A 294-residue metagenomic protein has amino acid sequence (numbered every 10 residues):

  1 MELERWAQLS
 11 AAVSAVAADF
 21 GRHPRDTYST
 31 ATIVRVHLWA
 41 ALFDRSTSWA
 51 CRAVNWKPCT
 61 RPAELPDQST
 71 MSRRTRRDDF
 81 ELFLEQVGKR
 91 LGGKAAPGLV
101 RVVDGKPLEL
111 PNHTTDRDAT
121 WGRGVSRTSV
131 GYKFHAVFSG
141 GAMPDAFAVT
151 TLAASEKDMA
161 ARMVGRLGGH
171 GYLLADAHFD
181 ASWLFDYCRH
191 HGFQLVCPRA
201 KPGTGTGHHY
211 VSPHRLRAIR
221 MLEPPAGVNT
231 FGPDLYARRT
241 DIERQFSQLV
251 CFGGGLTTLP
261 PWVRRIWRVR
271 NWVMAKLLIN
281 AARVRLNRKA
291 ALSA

Functional and structural regions predicted by a protein language model:
M1-F43: Basic, short loop/linker segments at the boundary and entry of helix-turn-helix/winged-helix-like folds
P24-R35, W39-L42, S48, R76 (+2 more regions): Polybasic low-complexity intrinsically disordered regions
T47-P62: DNA-recognition alpha helix
R61-D79: Major-groove recognition helix of helix-turn-helix-like DNA-binding domains
L65, V102, L174, D241-I242: Alpha-helical architecture
S182-F252: Helix-centered, glycine/charged polyanion-binding patches within enzymatic domains that contact phosphate-containing
G232-A294: Basic, amphipathic alpha-helical segments enriched in Lys/Arg and hydrophobic/aromatic residues
